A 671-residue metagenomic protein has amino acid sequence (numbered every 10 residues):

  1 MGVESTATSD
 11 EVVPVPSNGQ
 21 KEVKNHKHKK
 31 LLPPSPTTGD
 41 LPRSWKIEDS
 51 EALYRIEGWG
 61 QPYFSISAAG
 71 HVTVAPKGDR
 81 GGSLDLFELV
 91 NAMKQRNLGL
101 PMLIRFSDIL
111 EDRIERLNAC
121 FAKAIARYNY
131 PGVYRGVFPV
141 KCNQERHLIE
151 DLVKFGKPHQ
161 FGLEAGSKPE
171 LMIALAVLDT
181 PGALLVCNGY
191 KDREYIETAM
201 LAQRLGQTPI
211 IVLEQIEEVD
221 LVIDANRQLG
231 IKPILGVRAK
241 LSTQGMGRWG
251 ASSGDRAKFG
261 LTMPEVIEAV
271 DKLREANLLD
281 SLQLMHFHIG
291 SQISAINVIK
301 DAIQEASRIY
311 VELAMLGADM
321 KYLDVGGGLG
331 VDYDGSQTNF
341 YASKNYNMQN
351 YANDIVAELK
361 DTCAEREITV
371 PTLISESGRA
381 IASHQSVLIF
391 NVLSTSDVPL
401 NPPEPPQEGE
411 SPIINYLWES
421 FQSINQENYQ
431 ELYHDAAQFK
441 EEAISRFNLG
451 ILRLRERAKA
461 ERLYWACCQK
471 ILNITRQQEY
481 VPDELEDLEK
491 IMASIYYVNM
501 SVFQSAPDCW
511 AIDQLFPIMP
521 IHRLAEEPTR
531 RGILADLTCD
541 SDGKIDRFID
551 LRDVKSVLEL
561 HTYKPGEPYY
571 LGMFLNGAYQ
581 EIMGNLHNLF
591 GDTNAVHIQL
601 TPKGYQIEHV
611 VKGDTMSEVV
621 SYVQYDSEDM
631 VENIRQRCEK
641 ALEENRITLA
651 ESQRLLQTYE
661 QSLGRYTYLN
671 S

Functional and structural regions predicted by a protein language model:
G2-G99, Q599, Q606, M616-V619 (+2 more regions): Conserved, well-structured core domains of diverse proteins
W45, D354, K360-S671: Charged (often Lys/Glu-rich) extended helix/loop segments that serve as interaction or gating elements
Q61, I66-Q144: Low-complexity, highly charged intrinsically disordered N-terminal segments that act as targeting/localization
H71, D79, I109, N143-E145 (+15 more regions): Short, glycine-/Ser/Thr-/acidic-enriched flexible segments
L100, I104, A126-P131, L316-M320 (+1 more regions): Flexible, glycine/charged-enriched surface loops at secondary-structure junctions
D108-R116, E268, E305, D354: A non-catalytic, amphipathic alpha-helix used as a structural packing/dimerization or gating element in enzyme scaffolds
N129-D324, V331-D334, N345-N350, E358 (+1 more regions): Active-site-proximal beta-alpha core segment in soluble small-molecule metabolic enzymes
F340-I355, P403-E404: Helical (often loop-to-helix) elements that flank the catalytic cores of nucleotide-handling enzymes
